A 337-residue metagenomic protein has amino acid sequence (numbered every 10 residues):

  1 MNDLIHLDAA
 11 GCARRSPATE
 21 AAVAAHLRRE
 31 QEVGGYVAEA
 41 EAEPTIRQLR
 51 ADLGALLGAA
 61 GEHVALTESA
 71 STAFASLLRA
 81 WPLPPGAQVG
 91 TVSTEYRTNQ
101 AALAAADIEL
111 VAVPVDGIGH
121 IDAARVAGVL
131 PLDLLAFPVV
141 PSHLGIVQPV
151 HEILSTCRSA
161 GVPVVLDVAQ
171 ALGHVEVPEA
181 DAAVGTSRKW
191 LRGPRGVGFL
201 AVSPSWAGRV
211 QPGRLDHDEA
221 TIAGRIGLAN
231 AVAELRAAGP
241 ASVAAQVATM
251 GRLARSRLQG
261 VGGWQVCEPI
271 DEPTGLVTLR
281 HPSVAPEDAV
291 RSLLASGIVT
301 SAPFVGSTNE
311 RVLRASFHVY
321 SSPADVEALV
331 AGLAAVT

Functional and structural regions predicted by a protein language model:
M1-T337: Pyridoxal 5′-phosphate
